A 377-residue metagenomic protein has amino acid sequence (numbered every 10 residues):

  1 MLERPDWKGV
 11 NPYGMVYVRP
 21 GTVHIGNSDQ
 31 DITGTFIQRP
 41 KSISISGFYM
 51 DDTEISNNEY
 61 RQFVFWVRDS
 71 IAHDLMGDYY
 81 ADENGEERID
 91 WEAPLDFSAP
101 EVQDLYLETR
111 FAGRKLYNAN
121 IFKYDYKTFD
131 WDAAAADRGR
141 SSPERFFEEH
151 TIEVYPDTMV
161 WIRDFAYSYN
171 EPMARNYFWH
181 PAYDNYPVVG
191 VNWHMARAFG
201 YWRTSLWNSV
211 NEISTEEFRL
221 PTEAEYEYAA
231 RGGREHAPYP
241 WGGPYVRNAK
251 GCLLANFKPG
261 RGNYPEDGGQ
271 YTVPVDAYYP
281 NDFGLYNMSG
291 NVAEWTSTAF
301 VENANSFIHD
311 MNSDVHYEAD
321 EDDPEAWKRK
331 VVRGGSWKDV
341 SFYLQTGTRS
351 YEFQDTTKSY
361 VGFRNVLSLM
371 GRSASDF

Functional and structural regions predicted by a protein language model:
M1-Y13, A229: Bacterial Sec-dependent N-terminal signal peptides
E3-P5, I37, Y317-D320, R349-Q354: Short, P/G- and charge-enriched loop/turn segments at secondary-structure junctions
G9-N176, D184-M195, G290: A short glycine-rich, aromatic-capped structural motif
Y17-V18, H24, D29, K127-T346 (+1 more regions): Functional-site microenvironments in short loops/helix caps that host divalent-cation chemistry
T33-T35, E302-A304, F353-Q354: A short local loop/turn or secondary-structure capping micro-motif enriched for an aromatic residue
R39-K41, D282-G284, Q354: Short, surface-exposed beta-strand/loop micro-motifs that present aromatic residues
S359-S375: Short, structured beta-strand segments at or near domain termini in extracellular proteins/domains
